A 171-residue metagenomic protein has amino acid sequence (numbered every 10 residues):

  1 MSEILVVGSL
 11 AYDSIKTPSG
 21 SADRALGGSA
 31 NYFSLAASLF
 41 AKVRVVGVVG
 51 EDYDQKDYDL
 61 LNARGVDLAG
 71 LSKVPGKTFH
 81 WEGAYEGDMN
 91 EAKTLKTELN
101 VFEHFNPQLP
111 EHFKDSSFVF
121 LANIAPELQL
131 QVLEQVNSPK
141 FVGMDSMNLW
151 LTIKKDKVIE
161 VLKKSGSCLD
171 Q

Functional and structural regions predicted by a protein language model:
M1-L5: Extreme N-terminal starter segment of soluble prokaryotic enzymes
V6, V45-G47, M144: Structural beta-sheet core signal
G8-L10: Active-site metal-binding loops of divalent metal-dependent hydrolases
Y12-R24, L39-F120, E134-P139: Conserved N-terminal subdomain of the carbohydrate kinase-like
G28-S38, L133: Histidine-anchored nucleotide/phosphate-binding helix
S29-N31, K73-P75, S146-W150: Short, acidic/turn-prone active-site loops that include or flank metal/cofactor- and phosphate-binding residues
F118-Q171: Conserved beta-alpha-beta core of the PfkB/ribokinase-like small-molecule kinase fold
